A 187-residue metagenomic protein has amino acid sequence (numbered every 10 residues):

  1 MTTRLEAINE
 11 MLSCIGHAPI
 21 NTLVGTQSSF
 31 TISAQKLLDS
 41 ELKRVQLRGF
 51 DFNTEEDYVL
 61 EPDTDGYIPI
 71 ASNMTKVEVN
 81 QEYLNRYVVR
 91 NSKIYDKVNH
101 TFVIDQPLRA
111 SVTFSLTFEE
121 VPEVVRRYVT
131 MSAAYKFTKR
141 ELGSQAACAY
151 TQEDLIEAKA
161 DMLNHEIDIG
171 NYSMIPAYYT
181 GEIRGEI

Functional and structural regions predicted by a protein language model:
M1-I187: Glycine-enriched, solvent-exposed interface loops adjoining structured elements
